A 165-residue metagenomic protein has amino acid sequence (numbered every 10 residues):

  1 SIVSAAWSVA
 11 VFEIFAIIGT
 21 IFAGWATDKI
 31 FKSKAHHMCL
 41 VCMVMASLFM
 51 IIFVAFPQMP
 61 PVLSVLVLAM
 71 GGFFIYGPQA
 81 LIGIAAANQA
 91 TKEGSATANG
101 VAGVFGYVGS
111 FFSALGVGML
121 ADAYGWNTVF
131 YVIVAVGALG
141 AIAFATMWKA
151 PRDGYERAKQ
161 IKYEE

Functional and structural regions predicted by a protein language model:
T20-S33, A121-D122: Helix-to-loop junctions at the C-terminal end of transmembrane segments in multipass secondary transporters
K29-M43: Cytoplasmic membrane-interface "Motif A"-like loop-to-helix N-cap segments of 12-TM Major Facilitator Superfamily
K32, A86-S95: Paired intracellular helix-loop junctions of major facilitator superfamily
K34-H37, M119-V136: A membrane-interface helix-boundary motif in multi-pass transporters
V44-Q58: C-terminal ends and interior cores of transmembrane alpha-helices in multi-pass membrane transporters/permeases
F53-P57, W126, V132-E165: Multi-pass alpha-helical transporter architecture, strongest for 12-TM Major Facilitator/SLC carriers used
P61-G77: Hydrophobic core of transmembrane alpha-helices in multi-pass small-molecule transporters, especially MFS/SLC-type
K92-A123: A late C-terminal transmembrane helix in Major Facilitator Superfamily
